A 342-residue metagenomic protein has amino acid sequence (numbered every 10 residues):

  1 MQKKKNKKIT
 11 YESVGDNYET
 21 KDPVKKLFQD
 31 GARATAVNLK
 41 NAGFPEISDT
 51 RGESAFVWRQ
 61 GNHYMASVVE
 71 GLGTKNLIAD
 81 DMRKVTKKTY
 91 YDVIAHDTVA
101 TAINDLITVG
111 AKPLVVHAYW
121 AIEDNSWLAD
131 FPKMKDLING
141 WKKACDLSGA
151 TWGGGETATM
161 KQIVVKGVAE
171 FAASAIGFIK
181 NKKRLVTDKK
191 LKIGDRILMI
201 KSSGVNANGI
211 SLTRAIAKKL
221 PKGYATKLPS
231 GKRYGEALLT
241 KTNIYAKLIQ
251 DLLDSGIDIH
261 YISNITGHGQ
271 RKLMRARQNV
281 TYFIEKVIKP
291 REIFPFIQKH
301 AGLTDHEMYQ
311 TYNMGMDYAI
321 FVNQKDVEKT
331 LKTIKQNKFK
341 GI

Functional and structural regions predicted by a protein language model:
M1-R59, H63: Core nucleic-acid recognition elements
Q2-G15, T20, D30, D130-S148 (+3 more regions): Glycine-/charge-enriched secondary-structure boundary and capping motifs
K8, T74-V85, A225-R233: Gly-rich Lys/Arg/Thr-decorated short loops/hinges at beta-loop-alpha junctions or inter-strand turns that position
A32, K40-S203, A276: Glycine-rich phosphate/pyrophosphate-binding loop regions near the starts of catalytic domains
H63-M65, G71-G73, K222-G223, V287-Q298: Acidic-glycine-rich active-site phosphate/pyrophosphate-binding loop
K88-H96, Y234-N243: Active-site pocket-shaping loop/turn-to-helix segments
E170, K183-G235: Short, acidic (Asp/Glu-rich) active-site segment that either coordinates a divalent metal cofactor
G177-K180, I197, K201-A207, R214-A217 (+3 more regions): Glycine-rich beta-alpha junction loops
